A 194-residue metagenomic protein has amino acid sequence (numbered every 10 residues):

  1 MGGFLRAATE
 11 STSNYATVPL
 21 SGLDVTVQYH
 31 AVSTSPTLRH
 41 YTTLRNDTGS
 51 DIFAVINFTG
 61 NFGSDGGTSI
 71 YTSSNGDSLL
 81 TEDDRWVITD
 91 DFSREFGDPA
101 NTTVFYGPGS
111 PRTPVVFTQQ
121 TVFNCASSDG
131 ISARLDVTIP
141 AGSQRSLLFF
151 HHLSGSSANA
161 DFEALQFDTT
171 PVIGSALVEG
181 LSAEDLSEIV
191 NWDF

Functional and structural regions predicted by a protein language model:
M1-T26, V32-T37, I88-G107, I173-F194: An extended acidic
D24-Q28, H40-Y41, I131-D136: Short structured motifs
T43-T48, G142: Asparagine-centered strand-capping/turn motif at beta-strand->loop junctions
D47-S50, G155: Short, acidic/polar linear motifs in exposed loop/turn regions
S50-F58, L147: Short, hydrophobic/aromatic beta-strand segments
T59-S69, T170-S175: Short edge-strand/loop segments of extracellular domains
S64-S146, E188-F194: Trp/Gly-enriched beta-strand surface patches
L135-L177: Ser/Thr/Pro-rich, low-complexity mucin-like regions that serve as glycosylated stalks/linkers or repetitive adhesive
